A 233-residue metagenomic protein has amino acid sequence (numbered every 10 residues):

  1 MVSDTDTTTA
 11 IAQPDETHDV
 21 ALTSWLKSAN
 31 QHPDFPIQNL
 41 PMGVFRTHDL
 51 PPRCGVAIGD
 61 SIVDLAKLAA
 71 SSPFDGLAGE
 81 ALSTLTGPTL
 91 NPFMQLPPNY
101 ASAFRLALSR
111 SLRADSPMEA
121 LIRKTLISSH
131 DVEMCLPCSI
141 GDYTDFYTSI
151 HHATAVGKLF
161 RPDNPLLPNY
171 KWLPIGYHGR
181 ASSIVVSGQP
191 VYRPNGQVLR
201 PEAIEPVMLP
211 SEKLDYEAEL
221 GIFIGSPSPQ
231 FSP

Functional and structural regions predicted by a protein language model:
M1-D15: Charged, compositionally biased non-catalytic regions
A12, T17-L50, A57, A66-P233: Active-site microenvironments in enzyme catalytic cores
I62-V63: Short edge-strand/loop segments of extracellular domains
